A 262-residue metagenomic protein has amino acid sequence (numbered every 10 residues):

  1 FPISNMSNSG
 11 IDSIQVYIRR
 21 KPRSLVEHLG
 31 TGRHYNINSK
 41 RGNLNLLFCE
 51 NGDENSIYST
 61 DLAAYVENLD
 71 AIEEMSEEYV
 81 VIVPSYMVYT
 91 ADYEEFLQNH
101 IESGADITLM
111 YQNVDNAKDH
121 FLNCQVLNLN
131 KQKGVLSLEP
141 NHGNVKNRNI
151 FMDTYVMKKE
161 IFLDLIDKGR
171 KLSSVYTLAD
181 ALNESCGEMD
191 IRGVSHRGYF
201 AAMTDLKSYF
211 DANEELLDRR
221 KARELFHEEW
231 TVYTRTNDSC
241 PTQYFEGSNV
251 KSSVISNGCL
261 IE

Functional and structural regions predicted by a protein language model:
F1-I82, E95: Conserved N-terminal catalytic core of the sugar/cofactor nucleotidyltransferase
F1-M6, E94, N144, I166-R170 (+1 more regions): Catalytic cores of nucleotide-enabled group-transfer and carboxylate-activating enzymes in metabolic and assembly-line
R20, V83, M157, T204: A conserved hydrophobic position in a structured secondary element of the catalytic/binding core that shapes
H28, L138, D164-L165, A212: Residues that scaffold the ATP/ADP-binding catalytic core of kinase and kinase-like folds
P84-V88: The conserved acidic donor/metal-binding loop of glycosyltransferases
T90-E160: Conserved core of the sugar-phosphate nucleotidyltransferase
E160, G169-E262: Left-handed beta-helix
